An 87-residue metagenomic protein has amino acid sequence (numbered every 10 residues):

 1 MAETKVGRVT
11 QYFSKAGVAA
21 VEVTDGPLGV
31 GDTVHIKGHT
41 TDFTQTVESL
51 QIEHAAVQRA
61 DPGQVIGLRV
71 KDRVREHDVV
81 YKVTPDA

Functional and structural regions predicted by a protein language model:
M1-L28, T33-A87: Beta-strand/loop-dominated core regions that host nucleotide or nucleotide-derived cofactor-binding catalytic loops
